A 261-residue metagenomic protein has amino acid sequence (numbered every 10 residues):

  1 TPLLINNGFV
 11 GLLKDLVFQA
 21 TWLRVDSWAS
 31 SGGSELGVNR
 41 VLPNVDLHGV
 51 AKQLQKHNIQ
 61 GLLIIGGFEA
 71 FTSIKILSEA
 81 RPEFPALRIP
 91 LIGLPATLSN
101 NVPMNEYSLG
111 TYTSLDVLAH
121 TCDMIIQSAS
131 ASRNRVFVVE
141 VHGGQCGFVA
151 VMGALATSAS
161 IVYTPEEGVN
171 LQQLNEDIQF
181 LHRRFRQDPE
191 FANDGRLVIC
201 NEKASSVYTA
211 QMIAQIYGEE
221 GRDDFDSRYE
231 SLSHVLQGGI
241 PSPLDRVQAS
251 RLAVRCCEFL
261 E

Functional and structural regions predicted by a protein language model:
T1-G11: N-terminal phosphate-binding or glycine-rich loops at protein starts, especially the Walker A/P-loop of NTPases
P2, Q53, I64-G66, T72-R88 (+1 more regions): Accessory alpha-helical/coil subdomains and C-terminal extensions that flank or cap enzyme catalytic cores
N7, G67, L94-A96, E202: Cofactor-binding loop segments of dinucleotide-utilizing enzymes, especially the Rossmann-like FAD- and NAD(P)+-binding
F9-L12, A70-F71, T97-N101, V169-Q172 (+1 more regions): Short gly/pro/ser/thr-enriched loop/turn and capping motifs at secondary-structure boundaries
G11-L62, E69-F71, Y107-Y112, D116-L118 (+1 more regions): Glycine-rich oxoanion-binding loops at beta->alpha junctions
V102-L115, G239-R246: Short beta-strand elements at the ligand-binding edges of bilobed clamshell
A214-E261: C-terminal non-catalytic interaction/assembly regions of soluble proteins
